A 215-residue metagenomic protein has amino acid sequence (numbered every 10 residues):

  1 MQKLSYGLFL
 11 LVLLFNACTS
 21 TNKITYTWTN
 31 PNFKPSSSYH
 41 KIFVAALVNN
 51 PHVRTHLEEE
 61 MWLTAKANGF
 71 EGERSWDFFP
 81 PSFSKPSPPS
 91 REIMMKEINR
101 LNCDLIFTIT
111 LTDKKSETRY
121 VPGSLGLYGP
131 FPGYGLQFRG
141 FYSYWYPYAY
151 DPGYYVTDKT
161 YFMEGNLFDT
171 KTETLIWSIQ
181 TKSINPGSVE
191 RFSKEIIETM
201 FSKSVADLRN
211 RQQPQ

Functional and structural regions predicted by a protein language model:
Q2-F9: Sec-dependent signal peptide recognition, specifically the positively charged N-region followed immediately by
V12, S36, R100-C103: Alpha-helix termination/capping residues and helix-transition junctions
L14-A17: C-terminal motif of bacterial Sec signal peptides marking the signal peptidase cleavage site
T19-Y39, N49-H52, G140-Q215: C-terminal/domain-edge helix-coil "capping" segments
K23-T27, L57-W62, L127-P130: Short acidic/polar alpha-helix capping motifs at helix-coil junctions
K41-F43, L47-S116: N-terminal segment of the mature soluble domain
M61, R91-E92, S124-G126, F192-I196: Short, charged/polar low-complexity linear motifs in solvent-exposed/disordered segments
P88-L167: Surface-exposed short loop/turn segments
